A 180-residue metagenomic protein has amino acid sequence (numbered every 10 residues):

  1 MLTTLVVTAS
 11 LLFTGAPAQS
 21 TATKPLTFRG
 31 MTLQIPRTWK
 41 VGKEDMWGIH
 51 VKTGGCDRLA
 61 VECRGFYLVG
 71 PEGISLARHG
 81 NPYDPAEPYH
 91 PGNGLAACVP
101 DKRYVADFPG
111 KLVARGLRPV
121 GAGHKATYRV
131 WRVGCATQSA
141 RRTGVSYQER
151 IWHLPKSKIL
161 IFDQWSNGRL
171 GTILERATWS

Functional and structural regions predicted by a protein language model:
M1-C63, Y147, H153-S180: N-terminal targeting sequences that direct proteins away from the cytosol to non-cytosolic compartments
D45-G168: Conserved polar/disulfide-associated segments of primarily extracytoplasmic proteins
